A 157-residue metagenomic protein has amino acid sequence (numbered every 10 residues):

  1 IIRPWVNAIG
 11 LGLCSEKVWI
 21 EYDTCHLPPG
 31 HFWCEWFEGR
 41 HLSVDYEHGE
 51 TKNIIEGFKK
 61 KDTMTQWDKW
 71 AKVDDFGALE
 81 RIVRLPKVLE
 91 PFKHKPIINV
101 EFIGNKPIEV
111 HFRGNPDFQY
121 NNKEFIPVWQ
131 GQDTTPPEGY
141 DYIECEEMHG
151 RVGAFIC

Functional and structural regions predicted by a protein language model:
I1-V88, P127-T135: Active-site nucleotide/adenylate-binding loops and adjacent lid/helix of ATP-dependent enzymes
C34-E35, A154-C157: Short, well-ordered beta-strand elements within core beta-sheets of diverse protein domains
E35, E101, E109: Acidic-residue sensor for enzyme active/binding pockets
L42-V44, I98, I108: Change "...and in nucleic-acid phosphodiester-cleaving endonucleases..." to "...and in nucleic-acid processing enzymes
N53, K106-E109: Protein kinase-like catalytic core scaffold
M64-N105, N121-F155: A long amphipathic alpha-helix within ATP-dependent nucleotide-binding catalytic cores
V110-E124: Glycine-rich phosphate/pyrophosphate-binding beta-alpha loops
